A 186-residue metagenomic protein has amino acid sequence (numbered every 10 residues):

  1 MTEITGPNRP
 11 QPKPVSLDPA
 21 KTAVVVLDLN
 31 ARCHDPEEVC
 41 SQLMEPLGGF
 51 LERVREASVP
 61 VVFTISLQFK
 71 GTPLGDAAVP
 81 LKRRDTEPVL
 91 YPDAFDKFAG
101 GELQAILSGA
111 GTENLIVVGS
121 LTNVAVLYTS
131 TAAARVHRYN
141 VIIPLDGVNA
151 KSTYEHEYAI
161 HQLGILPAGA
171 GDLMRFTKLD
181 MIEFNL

Functional and structural regions predicted by a protein language model:
T2-A23, G71-L186: Active-site-adjacent betaalpha module
A23-L29: Acidic-leg catalytic submotif of subtilisin-like serine proteases
L29, F63-S66, L145: A cross-domain feature marking catalytic cores of carbohydrate-active enzymes and several ubiquitous metabolic/repair
N30-P36: Short acidic, Gly/Ser-rich segments with clustered Asp/Glu that frequently serve as metal-coordination loops in enzyme
E37-V54: …and closely analogous acidic/polar surface helices at protein-protein or active-site interfaces in A-domain-like
L51-K70: Von Willebrand factor
